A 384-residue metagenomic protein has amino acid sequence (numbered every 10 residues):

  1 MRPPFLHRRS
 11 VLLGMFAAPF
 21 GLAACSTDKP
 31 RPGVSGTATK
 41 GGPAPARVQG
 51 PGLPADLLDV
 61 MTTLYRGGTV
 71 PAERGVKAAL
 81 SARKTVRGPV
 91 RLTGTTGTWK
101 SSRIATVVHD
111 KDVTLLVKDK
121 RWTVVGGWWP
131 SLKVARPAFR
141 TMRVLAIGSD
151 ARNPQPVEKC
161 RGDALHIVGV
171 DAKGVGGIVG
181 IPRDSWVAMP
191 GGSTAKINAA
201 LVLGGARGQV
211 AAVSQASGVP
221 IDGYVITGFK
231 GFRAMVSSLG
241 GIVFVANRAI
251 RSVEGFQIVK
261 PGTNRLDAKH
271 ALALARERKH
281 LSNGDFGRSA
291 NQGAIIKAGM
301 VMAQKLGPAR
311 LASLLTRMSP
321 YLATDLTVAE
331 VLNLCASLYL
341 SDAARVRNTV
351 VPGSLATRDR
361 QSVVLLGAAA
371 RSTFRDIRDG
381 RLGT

Functional and structural regions predicted by a protein language model:
R2-F5, R9-T27: N-terminal export signals
D28-T384: Non-catalytic, solvent-exposed segments at the cell envelope interface
